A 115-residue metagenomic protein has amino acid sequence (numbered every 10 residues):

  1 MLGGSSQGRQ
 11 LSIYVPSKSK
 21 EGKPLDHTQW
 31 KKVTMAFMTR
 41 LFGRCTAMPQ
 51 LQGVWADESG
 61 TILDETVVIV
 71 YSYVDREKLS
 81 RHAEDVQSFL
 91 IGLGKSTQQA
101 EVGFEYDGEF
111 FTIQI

Functional and structural regions predicted by a protein language model:
M1-I115: Positively charged, small/polar-rich N-terminal and surface patches that mediate targeting and assembly and bind
